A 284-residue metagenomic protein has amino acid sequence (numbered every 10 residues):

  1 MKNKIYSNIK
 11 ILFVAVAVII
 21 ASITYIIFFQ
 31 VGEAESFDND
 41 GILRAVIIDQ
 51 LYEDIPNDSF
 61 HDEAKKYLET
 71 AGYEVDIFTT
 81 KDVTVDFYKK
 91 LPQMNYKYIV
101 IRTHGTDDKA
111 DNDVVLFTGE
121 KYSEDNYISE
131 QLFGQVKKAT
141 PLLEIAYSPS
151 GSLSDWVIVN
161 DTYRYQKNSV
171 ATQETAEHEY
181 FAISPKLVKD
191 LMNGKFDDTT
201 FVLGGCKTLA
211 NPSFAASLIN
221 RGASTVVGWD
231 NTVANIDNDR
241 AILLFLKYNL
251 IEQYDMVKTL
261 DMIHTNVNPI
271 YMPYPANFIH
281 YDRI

Functional and structural regions predicted by a protein language model:
K2-A17: N-terminal Sec-pathway targeting helices
V18-S22: Hydrophobic core
T24-A34: Hydrophobic single-pass membrane-insertion segments
G32-D155, T162: A domain-level signal for caspase-like cysteine endopeptidase catalytic cores and their zymogen-processing architecture
Y52-F60, L91, E179-S184, N193 (+2 more regions): Extracytoplasmic/periplasmic, Sec-exported soluble proteins
K65, Y88-K89, V188-N193, A215-A216 (+1 more regions): Short amphipathic alpha-helical segments and helix-helix/interface helices
D108-V226: Cysteine protease catalytic core and zymogen-processing segment of caspase-like enzymes
T199-I284: Active-site-proximal C-terminal subdomain of hydrolase catalytic domains
